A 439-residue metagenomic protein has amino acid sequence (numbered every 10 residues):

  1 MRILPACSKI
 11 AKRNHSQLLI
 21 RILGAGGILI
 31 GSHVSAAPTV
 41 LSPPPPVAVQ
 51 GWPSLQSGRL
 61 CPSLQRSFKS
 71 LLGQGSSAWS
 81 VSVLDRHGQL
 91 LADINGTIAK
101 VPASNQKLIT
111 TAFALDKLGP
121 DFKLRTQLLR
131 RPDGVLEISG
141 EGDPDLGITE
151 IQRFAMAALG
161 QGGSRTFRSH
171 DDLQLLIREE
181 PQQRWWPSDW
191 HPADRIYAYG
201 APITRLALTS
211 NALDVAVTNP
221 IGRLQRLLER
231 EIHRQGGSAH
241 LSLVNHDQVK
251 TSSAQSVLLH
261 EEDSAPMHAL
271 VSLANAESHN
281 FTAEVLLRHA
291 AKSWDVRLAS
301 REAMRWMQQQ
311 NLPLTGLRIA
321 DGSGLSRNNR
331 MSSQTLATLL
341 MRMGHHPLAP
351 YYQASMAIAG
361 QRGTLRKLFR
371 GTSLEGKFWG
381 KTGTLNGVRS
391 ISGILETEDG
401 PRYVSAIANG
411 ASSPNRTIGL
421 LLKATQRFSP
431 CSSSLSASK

Functional and structural regions predicted by a protein language model:
I3-I22: Bacterial N-terminal signal peptides that target proteins for export
G31-H33: N-terminal signal peptide c-region/cleavage motif recognized by signal peptidases
A37-A99, D121, A157-T166: Beta-lactamase-like hydrolase cores
H87-Q89, I98-V101, G142-L146, E180-R184 (+7 more regions): Solvent-exposed loop/turn segments at secondary-structure junctions within structured extracellular/periplasmic domains
G88, P102-P120, L206, L227-L228 (+1 more regions): Active-site SXXK
L91-I94, L287, A291-K439: Small-residue-rich helix-loop
L124-Q183, I196-A198, T204-T209: Active-site-adjacent, His/Asp/Glu-enriched structural segments that form or flank metal-binding and acid/base networks
R165-D171, A212-Y351, S355: A small/polar active-site loop signature that marks catalytic segments
